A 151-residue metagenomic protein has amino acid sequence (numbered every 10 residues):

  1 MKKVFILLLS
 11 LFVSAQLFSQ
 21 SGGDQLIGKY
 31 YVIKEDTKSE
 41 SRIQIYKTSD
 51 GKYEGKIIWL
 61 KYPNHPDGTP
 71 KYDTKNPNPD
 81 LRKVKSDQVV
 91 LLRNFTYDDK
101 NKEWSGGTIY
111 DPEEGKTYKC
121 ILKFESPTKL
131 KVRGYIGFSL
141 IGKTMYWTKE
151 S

Functional and structural regions predicted by a protein language model:
M1-G22: Bacterial Sec-dependent N-terminal signal peptides
S21-S39: Short N-terminal segments immediately surrounding and downstream of signal-peptide cleavage
D24-I27, N101-S105, S126: A short, compositionally biased
V32, S39-D111, G115-K119: Central antiparallel beta-sheet cores of small beta-barrel/beta-sandwich binding domains
K47-S49, I57-K61, F124, G134-I136 (+1 more regions): A mature extracytoplasmic/lumenal domain signature
C120, F124-L130: Short, compact, well-ordered microdomains
P127-K129, Y135-S151: Edge beta-strand at a domain terminus
